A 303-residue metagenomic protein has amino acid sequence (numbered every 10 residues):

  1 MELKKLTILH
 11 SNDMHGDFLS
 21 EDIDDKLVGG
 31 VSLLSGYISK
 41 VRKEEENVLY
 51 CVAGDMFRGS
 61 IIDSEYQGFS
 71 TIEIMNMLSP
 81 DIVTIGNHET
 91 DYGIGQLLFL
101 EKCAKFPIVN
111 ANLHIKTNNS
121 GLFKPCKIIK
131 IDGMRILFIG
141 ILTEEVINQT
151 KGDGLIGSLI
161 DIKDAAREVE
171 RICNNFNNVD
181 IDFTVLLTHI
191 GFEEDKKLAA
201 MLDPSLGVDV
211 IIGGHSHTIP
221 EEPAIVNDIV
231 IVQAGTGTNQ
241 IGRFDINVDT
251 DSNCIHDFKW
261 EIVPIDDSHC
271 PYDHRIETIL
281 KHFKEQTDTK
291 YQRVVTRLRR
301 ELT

Functional and structural regions predicted by a protein language model:
M1-D267: Acidic, metal/ion-coordinating pockets
I147, V248-T303: A short C-terminal boundary segment appended to hydrolase-like catalytic domains
